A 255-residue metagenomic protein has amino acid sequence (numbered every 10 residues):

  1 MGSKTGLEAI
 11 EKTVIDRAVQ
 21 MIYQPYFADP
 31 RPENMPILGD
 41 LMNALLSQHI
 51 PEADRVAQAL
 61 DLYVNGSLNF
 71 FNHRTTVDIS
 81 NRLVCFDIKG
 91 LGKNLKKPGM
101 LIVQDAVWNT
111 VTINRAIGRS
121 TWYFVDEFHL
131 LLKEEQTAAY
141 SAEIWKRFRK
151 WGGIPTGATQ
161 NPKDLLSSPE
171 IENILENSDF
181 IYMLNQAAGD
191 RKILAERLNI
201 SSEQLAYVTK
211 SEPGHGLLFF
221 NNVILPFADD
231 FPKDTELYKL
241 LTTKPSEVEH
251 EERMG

Functional and structural regions predicted by a protein language model:
M1-G153, L166-P169, Y207-S211, G216-N222: P-loop NTPase motor domains
A158: Conserved D-loop beta-strand region of ABC ATPase nucleotide-binding domains
P162-G255: C-terminal regions of RecA-like/P-loop NTPase motor modules
